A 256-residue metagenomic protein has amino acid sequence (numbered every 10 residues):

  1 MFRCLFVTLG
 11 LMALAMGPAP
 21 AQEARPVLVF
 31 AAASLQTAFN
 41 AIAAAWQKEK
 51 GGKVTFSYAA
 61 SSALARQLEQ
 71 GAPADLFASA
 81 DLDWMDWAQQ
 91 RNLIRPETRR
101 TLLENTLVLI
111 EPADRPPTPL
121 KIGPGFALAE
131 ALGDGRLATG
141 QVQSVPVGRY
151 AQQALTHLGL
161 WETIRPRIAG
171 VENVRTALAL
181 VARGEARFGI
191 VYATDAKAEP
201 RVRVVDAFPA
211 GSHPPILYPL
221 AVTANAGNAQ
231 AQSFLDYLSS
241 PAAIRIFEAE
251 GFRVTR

Functional and structural regions predicted by a protein language model:
C4-A15: Bacterial N-terminal signal peptides
G17-A21: Sec/Tat signal peptide C-region and signal peptidase I cleavage site
Q22-A72, S79-L82, D86-R256: Exported/periplasmic ABC-transporter solute-binding proteins
